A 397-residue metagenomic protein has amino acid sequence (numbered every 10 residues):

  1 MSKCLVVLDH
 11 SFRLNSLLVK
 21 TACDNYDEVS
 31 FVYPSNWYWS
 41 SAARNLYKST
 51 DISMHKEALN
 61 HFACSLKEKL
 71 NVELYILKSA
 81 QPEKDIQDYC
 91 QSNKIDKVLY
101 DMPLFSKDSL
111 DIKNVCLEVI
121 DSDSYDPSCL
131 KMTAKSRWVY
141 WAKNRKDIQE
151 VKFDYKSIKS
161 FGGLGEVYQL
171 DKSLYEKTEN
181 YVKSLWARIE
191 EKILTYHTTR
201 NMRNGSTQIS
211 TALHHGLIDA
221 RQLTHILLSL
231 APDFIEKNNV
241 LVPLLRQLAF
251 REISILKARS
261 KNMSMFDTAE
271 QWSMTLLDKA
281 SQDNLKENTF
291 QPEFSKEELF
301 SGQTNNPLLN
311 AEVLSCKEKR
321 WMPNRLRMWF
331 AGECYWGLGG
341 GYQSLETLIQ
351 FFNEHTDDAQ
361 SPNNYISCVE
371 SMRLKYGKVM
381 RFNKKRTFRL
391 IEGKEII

Functional and structural regions predicted by a protein language model:
M1-N71: N-terminal beta-strand-loop-alpha-helix module at the start of alpha/beta ligand-binding or catalytic domains
V7-S11, S79, Y100-L104: Structural motif
E73-Q81: Short beta->alpha junction loops
P82-E176, Y365-M372: Beta-rich, aromatic/charged-enriched effector core domains that present basic-aromatic interfaces for binding
V115, T133-T268, L390-I397: Glycine/tryptophan-enriched, flexible segments
R246, R251, I255-L309: Aromatic-anchored, charged helix-turn/loop surface patch used as a conserved interaction hotspot
W272-E293, L299, W336, Q343 (+1 more regions): C-terminal, helix-dominated tail/subdomain
N288-L345: C-terminal structural cap/anchor segments
